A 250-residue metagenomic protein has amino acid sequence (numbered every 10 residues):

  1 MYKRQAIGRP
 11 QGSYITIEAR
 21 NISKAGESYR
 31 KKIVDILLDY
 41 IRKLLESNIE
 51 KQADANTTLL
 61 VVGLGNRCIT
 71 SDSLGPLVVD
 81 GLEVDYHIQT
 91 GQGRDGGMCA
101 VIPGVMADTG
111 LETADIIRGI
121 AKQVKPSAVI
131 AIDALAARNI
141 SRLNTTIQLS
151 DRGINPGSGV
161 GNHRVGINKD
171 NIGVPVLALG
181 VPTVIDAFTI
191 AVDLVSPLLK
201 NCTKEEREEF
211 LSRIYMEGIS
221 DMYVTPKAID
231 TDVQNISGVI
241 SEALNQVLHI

Functional and structural regions predicted by a protein language model:
M1-Q5: Conserved small/polar residues in nucleotide/adenosyl-binding loops
A6-E50: An N-terminal, well-structured beta->alpha segment
G12, S28, K32, I36 (+5 more regions): Conserved active-site and cofactor/substrate-binding residues in soluble primary-metabolism enzymes
T16-R20, T58-I69, A100-G104: Short glycine-rich or small-residue beta-strand-to-loop segments that form or flank ligand, phosphate, metal/Fe-S
L64-D72, A107, A134-R138: Gly/Ser/Thr-rich loops at beta-strand to alpha-helix junctions that form or flank small-molecule/cofactor-binding
N66-G96, A100: Glycine-rich phosphate/diphosphate-binding loop of Rossmann-like nucleotide-binding domains
R94-A121, K125-P126: A structural-propensity feature for long, helix-poor, extended segments
V101-I102, A131-I250: A structural signal for small-residue-enriched, beta-sheet-centric alpha/beta enzyme cores and oligomeric scaffold folds
